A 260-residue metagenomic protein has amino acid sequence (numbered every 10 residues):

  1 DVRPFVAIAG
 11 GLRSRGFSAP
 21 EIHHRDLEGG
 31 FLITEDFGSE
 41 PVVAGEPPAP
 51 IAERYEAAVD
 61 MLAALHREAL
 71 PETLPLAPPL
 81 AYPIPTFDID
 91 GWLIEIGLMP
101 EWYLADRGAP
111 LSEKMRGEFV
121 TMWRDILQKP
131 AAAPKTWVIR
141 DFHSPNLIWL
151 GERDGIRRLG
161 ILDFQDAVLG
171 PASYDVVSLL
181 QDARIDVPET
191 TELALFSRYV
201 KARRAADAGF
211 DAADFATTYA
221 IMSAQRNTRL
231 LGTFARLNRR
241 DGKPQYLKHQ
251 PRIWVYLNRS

Functional and structural regions predicted by a protein language model:
D1-I94, L98, L104-A105, A131-A132: ATP-binding pocket architecture of kinase catalytic cores
P4, A57, M61, E118 (+4 more regions): Charged catalytic carboxylate motif
I22, L32, L65, W123-V176 (+1 more regions): Active-site acidic catalytic loop and adjacent metal/ATP-binding pocket of ATP-dependent phosphoryl transfer enzymes
E40-E53, R107-S112, I185-V187, R240-P244: Short, polar/flexible loop-turn hinges at active-site or ligand-entry regions and domain interfaces
L70-P85, D90-G91, E95-V138, G151-R153 (+2 more regions): An alpha-helical support segment within catalytic cores of ATP-dependent transferases
G91, P134, I139, Q165-L169 (+2 more regions): Secondary-structure capping and boundary motifs in well-ordered enzyme cores
G97-D106, A172-A208, I221-D241, I253-S260: Active-site activation/catalytic loop segments of kinase-like enzymes and analogous catalytic loops in related
F119, R124-I126, D241-S260: Short secondary-structure subsegments characteristic of cysteine-rich extracellular domains
